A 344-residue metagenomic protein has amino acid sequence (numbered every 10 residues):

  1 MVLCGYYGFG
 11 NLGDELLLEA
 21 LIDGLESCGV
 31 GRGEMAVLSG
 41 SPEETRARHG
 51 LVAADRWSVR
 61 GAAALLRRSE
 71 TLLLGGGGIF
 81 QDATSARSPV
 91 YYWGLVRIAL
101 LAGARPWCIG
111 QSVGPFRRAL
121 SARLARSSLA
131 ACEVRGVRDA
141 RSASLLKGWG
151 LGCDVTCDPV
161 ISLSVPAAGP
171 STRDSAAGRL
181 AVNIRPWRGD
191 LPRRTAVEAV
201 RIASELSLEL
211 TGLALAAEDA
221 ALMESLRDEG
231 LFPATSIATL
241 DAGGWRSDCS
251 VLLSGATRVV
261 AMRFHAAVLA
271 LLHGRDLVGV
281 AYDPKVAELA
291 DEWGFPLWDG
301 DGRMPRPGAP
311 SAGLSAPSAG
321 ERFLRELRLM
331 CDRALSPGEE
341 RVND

Functional and structural regions predicted by a protein language model:
M1-D344: Active-site anion-handling motifs in enzyme catalytic cores
